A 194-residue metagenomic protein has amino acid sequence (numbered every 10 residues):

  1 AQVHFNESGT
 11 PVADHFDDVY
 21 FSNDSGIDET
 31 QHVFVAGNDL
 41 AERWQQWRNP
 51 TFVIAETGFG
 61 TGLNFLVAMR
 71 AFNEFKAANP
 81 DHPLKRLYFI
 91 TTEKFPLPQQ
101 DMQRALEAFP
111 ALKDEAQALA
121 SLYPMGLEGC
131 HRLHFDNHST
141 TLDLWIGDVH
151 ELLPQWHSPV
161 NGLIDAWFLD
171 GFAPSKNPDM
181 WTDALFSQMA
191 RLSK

Functional and structural regions predicted by a protein language model:
A1-A55, M69-D114: Rossmann-like AdoMet
V19-Y20, P154, S175-P178: A generic structural signal for short coil/turn motifs at secondary-structure boundaries
R48, S158-G162: Glycine-rich phosphate-binding loop signature in dinucleotide/nucleotide-binding domains
G58: Conserved glycine-centered beta->alpha loop in an early N-terminal alpha/beta scaffold
T61-L66: Glycine-rich SAM-binding Motif I of class I
D101-P159: S-adenosyl-L-methionine
V149-H150, G162-M180: A short SAM/SAH-binding and catalytic strip from SAM-dependent methyltransferases
D179-K194: A short glycine-rich, Lys/Arg-flanked "PGG" loop and its adjoining helix->strand segment in the class I
